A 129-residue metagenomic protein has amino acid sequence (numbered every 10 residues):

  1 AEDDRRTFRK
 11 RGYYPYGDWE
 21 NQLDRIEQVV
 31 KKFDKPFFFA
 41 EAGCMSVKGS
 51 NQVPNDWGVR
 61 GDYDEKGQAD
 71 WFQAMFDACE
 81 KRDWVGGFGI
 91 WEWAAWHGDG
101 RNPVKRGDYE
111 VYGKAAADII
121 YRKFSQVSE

Functional and structural regions predicted by a protein language model:
A1-V53, Q73-E80, W84, A95 (+1 more regions): Glycoside hydrolase catalytic-domain groove-lining segments
G49-A74, A78-E129: Aromatic-rich peripheral "rim/lid" segments of glycoside hydrolase catalytic domains that contact and position glycan
